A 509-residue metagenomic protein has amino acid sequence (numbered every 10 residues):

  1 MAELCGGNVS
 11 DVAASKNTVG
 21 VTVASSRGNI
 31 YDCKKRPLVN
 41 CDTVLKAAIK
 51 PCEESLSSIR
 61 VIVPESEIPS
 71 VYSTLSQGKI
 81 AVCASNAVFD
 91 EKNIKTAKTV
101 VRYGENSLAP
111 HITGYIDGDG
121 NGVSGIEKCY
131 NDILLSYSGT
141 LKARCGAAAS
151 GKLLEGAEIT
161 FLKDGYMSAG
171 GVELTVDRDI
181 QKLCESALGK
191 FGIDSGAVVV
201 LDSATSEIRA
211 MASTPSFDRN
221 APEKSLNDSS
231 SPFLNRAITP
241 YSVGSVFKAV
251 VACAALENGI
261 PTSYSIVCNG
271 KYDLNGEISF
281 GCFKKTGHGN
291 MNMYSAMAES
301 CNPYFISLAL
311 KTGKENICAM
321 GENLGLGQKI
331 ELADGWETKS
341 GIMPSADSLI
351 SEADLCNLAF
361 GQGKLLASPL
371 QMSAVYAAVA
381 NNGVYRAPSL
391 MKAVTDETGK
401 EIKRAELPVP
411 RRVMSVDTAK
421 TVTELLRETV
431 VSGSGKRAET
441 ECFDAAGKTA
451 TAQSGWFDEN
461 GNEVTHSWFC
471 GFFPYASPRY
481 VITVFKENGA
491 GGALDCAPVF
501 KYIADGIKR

Functional and structural regions predicted by a protein language model:
C5, V9-V19, R36, N40-I62 (+4 more regions): Short pre-catalytic segments that frame enzyme active sites
A24, Y31-D32, L134-S138, K142-A147 (+3 more regions): Hydrophobic alpha-helical segments, especially N-terminal targeting/anchoring helices
S25-R27, S195-V198, E441: Short loop/turn microsegments at loop-to-beta-strand junctions
P37, D202-S245, L256-E487, G492: Beta-lactam-recognizing serine transpeptidase/beta-lactamase-like catalytic domain environment
V39, V61, E67-A169: Small/polar-residue-rich segments within soluble enzyme cores
E401-I402, E406, V499-R509: Short, gly/Ser/Thr-rich active-site loops of penicillin-recognizing serine hydrolases
